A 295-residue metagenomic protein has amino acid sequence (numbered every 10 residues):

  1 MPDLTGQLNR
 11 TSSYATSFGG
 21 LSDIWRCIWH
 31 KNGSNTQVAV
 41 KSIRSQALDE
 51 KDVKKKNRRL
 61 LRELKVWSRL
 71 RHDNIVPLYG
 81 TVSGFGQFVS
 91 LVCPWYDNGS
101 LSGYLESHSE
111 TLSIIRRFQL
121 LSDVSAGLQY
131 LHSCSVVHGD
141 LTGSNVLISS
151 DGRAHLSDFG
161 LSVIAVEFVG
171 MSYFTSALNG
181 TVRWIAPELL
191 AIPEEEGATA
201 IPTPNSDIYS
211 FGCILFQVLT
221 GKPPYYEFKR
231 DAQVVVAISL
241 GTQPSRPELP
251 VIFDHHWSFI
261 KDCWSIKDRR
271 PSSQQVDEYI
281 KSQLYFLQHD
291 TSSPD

Functional and structural regions predicted by a protein language model:
D23-L48: Glycine-rich ATP phosphate-binding loop
P77-V89: Short beta-strand micro-motifs within the conserved protein kinase catalytic domain, predominantly in the N-lobe
L120-L121: Activation segment signature within eukaryotic-like protein kinase domains
H132-S149: Catalytic-loop of the protein kinase fold
S149-R183: Activation segment/activation loop of eukaryotic-type protein kinase catalytic domains
D207: Conserved catalytic-loop aspartate of Hanks-type protein kinases
